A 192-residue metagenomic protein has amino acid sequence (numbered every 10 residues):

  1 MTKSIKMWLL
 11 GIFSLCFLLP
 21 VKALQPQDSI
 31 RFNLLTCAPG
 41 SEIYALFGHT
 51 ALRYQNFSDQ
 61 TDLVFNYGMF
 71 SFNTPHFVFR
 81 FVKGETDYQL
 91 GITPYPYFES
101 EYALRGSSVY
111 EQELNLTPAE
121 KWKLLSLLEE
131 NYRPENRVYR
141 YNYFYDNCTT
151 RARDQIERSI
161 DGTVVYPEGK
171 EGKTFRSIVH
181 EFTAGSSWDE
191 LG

Functional and structural regions predicted by a protein language model:
M1-P26: Bacterial Sec-dependent N-terminal signal peptides
L24-G192: Soluble extramembrane regions of membrane proteins in the secretory/endomembrane system
